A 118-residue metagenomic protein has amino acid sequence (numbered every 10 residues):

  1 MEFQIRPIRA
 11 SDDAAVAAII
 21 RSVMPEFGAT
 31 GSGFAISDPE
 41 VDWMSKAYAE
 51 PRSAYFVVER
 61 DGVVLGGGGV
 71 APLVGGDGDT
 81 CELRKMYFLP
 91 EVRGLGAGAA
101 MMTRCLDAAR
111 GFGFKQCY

Functional and structural regions predicted by a protein language model:
F3, P7-R84, L89-E91, M102-R104 (+1 more regions): Acetyl-CoA-dependent GNAT
R93-L95: Glycine-rich ATP-binding loop(s) of histidine-kinase-like ATPases
A109-Y118: Conserved GNAT acetyl-CoA-binding A-motif
